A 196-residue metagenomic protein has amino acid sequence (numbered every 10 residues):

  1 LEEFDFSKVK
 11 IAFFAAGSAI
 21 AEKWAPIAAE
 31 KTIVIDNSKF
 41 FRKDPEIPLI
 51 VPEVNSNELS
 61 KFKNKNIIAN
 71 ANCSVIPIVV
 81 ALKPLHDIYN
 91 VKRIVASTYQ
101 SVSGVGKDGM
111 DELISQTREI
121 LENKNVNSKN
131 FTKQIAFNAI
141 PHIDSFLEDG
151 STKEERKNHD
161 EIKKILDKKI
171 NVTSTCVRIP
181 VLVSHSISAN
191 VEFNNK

Functional and structural regions predicted by a protein language model:
L1-I135, N171: N-terminal Rossmann-like NAD(P) cofactor-binding subdomain of oxidoreductases, focused on the glycine-rich
A12, V102-K196: Charged docking surfaces used in two-component/phosphorelay signaling
